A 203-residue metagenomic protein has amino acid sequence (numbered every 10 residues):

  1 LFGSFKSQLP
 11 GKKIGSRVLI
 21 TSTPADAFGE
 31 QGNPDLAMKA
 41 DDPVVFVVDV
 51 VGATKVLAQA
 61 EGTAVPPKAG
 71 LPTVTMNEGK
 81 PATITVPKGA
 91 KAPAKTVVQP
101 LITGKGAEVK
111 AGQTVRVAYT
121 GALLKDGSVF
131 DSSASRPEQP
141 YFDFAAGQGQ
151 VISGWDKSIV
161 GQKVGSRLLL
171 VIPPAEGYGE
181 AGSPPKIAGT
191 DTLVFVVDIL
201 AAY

Functional and structural regions predicted by a protein language model:
L1-Y203: Cross-family detector of peptidyl-prolyl cis-trans isomerase
